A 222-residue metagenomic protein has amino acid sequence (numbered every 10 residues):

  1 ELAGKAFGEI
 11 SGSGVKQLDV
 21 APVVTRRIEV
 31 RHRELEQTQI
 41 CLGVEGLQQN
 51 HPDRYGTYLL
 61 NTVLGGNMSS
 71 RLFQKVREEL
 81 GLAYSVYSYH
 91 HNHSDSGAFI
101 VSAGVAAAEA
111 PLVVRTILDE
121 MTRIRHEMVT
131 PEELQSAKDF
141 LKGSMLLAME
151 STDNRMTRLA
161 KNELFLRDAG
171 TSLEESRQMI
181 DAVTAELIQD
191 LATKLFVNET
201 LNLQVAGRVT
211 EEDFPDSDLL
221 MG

Functional and structural regions predicted by a protein language model:
E1-G14, V30-R31, L35, C41 (+2 more regions): Charge-rich, well-structured scaffold segments of protease-associated domains
A21-P22, R54, F165: Double-stranded RNA-binding/processing signature
P22-V24, K75: Catalytic cores of enzymes that engage adenine nucleotides and/or redox cofactors via long glycine-rich, Lys/Arg/His
T25-E29: Short Gly/Thr-rich strand-loop-strand
P52-L64, L72-V76: Active/ligand-binding-proximal structured segments within catalytic/core domains that scaffold catalytic residues
L59-N67, I117-T122: Bilobed periplasmic-binding protein/Venus flytrap-like ligand-binding cleft at the lobe interface of extracytoplasmic
M68, L72, T184-L187: Helical mechanochemical/support elements of P-loop NTPase systems and associated helical scaffolds
